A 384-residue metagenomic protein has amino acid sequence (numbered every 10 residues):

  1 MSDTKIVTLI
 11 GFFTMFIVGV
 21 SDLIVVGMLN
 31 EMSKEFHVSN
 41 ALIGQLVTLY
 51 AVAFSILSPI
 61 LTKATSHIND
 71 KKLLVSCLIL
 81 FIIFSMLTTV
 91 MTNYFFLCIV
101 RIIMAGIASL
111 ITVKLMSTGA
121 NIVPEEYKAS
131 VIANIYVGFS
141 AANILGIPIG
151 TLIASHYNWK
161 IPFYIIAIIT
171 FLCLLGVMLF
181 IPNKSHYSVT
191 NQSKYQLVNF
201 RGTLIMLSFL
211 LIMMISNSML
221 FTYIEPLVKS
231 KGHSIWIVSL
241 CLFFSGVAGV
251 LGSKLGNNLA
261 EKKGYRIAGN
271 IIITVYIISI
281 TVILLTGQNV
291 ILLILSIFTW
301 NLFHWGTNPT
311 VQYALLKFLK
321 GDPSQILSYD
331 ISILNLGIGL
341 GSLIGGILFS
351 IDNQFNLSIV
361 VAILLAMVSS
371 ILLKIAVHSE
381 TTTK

Functional and structural regions predicted by a protein language model:
H37, N69, V90-F96, T286-Q288 (+1 more regions): Helix-breaking motifs and short loop linkers at transmembrane-helix boundaries and internal kinks in secondary membrane
I56-T92: Conserved MFS/SLC helix-loop-helix module at the cytosolic interface between two early adjacent transmembrane helices
S58-N69, G252-G264, F349-S350: Helix-to-loop junctions at the C-terminal end of transmembrane segments in multipass secondary transporters
F84, F95-I103, I291-T299: Paired small-residue
F96, E125-L179, Y223, V228: Helix-loop-helix hairpin linking two adjacent transmembrane segments in secondary transporters
V100-G138: Cytoplasmic helix-loop-helix junction between adjacent transmembrane helices in 12-TM secondary transporters
R266-V311: C-terminal transmembrane helical hairpin of 12-TM major facilitator-type secondary transporters
F318-D352, A362: A late C-terminal transmembrane helix in Major Facilitator Superfamily
